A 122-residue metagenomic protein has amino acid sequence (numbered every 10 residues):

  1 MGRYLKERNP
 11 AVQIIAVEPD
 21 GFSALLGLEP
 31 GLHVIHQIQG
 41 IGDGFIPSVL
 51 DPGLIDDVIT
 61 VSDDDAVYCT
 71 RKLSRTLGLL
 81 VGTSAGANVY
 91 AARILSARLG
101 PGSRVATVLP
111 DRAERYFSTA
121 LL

Functional and structural regions predicted by a protein language model:
M1, S84-A92: Short glycine/serine/threonine-rich phosphate/pyrophosphate-binding segments that cradle anionic phosphate groups
G2-N9, S96: Surface-exposed amphipathic alpha-helices with a cationic face
E7-T83, A120-L122: Active-site/ligand-binding loops adjacent to catalytic centers
D20, G86, D111-A113: Short glycine-rich anion-binding loops that position phosphate/pyrophosphate groups of nucleotides and phosphorylated
G44, Y90-L122: Phosphate-binding loop/pocket of nucleotide- and phosphate-handling active sites
